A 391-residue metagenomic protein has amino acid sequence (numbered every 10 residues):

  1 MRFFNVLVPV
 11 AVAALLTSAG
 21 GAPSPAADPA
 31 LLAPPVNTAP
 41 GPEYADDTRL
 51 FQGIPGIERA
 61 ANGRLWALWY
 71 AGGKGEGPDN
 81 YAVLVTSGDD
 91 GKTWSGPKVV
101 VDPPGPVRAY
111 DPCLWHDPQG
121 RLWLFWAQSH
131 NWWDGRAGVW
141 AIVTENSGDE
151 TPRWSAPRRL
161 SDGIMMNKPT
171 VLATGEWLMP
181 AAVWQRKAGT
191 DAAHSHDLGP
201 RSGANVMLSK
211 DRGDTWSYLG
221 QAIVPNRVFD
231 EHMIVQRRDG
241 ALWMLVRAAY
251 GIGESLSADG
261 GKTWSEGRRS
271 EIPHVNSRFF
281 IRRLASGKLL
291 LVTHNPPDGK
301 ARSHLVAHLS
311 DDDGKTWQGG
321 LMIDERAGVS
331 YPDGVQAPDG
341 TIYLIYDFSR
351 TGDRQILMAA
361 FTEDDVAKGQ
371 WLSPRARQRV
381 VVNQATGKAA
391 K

Functional and structural regions predicted by a protein language model:
M1-N5: Positively charged n-region of N-terminal signal peptides that target proteins for export
V6-S18: Bacterial N-terminal signal peptides
S24-K391: Asp-box/BNR beta-propeller blade signature and adjacent active/binding-site loops in extracellular glycan-interacting
